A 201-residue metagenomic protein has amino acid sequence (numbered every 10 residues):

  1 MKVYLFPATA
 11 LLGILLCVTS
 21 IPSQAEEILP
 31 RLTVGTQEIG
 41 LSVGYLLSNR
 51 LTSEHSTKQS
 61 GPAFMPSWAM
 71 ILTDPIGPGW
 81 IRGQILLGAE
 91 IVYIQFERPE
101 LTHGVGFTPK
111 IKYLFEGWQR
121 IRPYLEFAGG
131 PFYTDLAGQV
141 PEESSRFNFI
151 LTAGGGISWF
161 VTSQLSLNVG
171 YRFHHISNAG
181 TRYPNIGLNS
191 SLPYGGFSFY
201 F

Functional and structural regions predicted by a protein language model:
M1-T33: Cleavable N-terminal export/targeting peptides
Q24-T36, L72-I85, P99-L101, E116-P123 (+1 more regions): Short loop/turn motifs that connect adjacent beta-strands in outer-membrane beta-barrel proteins
G35-Q37, K58-F64, L101-F107, I121 (+2 more regions): Residues that define the transmembrane beta-barrel architecture of outer-membrane proteins
Q37-L47, A89-Y93, L125-P131, V169-F173: Transmembrane beta-barrel strands of outer-membrane/channel proteins
L46-T52, P75, V92-R98, F132-Q139 (+1 more regions): Sequence/structural signature of outer-membrane beta-barrel proteins
T52-Q59, Q95-H103, G117-Q119, R182-N185: Solvent-exposed loop/turn segments connecting transmembrane beta-strands in outer-membrane beta-barrel proteins
P66, L188-F201: Outer-membrane beta-barrel "beta-signal"
M70-L72, Y113-F115, I157-W159, F199: Residue-level signature of outer-membrane beta-barrel architecture
